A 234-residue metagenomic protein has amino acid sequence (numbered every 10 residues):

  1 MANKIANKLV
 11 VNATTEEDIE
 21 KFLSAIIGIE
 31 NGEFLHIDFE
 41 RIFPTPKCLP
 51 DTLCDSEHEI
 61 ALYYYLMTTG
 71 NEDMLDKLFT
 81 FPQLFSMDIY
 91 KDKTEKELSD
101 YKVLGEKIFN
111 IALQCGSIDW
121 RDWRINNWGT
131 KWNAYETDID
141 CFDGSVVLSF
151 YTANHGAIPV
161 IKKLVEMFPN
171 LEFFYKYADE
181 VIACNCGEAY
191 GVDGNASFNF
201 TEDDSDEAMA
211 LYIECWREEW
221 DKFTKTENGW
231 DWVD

Functional and structural regions predicted by a protein language model:
M1-D234: Intrinsic low-complexity, intrinsically disordered or marginally ordered coil/linker segments
